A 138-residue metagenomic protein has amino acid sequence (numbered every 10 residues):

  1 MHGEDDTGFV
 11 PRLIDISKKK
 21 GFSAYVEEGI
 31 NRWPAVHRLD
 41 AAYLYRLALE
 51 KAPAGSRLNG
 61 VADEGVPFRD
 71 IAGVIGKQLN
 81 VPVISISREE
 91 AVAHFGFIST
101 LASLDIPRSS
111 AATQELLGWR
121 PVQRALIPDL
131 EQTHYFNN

Functional and structural regions predicted by a protein language model:
M1-R12, K19-K20, L47-L58, E64: Glycine/proline-rich active-site loop of Rossmann-fold NAD(P)-dependent oxidoreductases
D15-V36, L44: A conserved pocket-lining segment of Rossmann-fold NAD(P)-dependent short-chain dehydrogenase/reductase
R38, V92-R120, F136: Conserved C-terminal active-site "lid" loop/helix of NAD(P)H-dependent oxidoreductases that clamps the redox cofactor
A41, Y45, G60, I71 (+2 more regions): Non-catalytic, hydrophobic alpha-helical segments
L44-I98: Mid/C-terminal beta-alpha module of Rossmann-like enzyme folds, strongest in SDR-family dehydrogenases/epimerases
R124-N138: Amphipathic terminal alpha-helices
